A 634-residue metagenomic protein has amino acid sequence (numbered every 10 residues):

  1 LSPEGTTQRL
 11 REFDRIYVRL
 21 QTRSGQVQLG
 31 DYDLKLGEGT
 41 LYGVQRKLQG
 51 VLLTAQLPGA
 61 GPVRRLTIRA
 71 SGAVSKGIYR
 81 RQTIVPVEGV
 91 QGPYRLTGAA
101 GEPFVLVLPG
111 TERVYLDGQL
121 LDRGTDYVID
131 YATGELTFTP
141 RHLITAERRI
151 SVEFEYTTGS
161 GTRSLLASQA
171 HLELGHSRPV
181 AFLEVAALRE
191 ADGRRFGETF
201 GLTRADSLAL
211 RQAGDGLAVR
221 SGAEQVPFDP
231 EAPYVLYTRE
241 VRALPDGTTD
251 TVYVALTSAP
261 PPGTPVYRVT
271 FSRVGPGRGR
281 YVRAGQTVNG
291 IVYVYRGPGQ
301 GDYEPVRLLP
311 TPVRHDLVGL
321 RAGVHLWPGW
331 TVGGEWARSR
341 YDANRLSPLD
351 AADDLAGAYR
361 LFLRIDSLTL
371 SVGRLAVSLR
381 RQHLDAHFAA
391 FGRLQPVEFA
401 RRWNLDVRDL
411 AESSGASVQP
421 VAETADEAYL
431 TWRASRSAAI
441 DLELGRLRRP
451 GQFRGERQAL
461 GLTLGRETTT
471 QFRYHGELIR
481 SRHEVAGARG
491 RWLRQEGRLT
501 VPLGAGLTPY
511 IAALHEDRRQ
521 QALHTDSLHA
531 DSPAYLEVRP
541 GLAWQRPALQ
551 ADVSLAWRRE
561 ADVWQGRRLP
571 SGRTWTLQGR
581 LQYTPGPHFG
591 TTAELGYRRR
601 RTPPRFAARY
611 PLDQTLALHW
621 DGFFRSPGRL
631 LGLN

Functional and structural regions predicted by a protein language model:
L1-N634: Surface-exposed, low-hydrophobicity segments enriched in Gly/Pro/acidic/Ser residues that characterize the mature
